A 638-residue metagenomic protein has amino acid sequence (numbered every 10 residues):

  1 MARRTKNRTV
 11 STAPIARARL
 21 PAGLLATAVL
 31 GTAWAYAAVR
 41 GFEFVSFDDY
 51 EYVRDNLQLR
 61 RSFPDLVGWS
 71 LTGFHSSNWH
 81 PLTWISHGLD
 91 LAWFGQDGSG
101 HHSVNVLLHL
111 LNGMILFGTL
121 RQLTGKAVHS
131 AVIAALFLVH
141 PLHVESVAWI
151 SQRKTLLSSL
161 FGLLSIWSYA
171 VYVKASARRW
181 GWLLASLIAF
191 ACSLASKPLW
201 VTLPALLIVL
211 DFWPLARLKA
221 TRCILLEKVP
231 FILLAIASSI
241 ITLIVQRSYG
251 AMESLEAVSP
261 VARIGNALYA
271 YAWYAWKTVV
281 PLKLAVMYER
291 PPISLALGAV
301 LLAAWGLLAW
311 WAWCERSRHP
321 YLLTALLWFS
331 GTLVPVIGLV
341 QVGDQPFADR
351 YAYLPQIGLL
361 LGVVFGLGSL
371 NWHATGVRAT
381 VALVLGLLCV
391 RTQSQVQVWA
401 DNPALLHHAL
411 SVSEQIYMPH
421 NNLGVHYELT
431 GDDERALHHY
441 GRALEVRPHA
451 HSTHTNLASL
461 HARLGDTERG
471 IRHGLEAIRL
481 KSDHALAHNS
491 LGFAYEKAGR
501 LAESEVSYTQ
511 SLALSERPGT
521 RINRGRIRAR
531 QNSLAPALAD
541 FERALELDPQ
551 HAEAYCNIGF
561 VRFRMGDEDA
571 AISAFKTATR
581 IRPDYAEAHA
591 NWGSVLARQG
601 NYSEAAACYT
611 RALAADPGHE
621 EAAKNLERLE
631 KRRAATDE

Functional and structural regions predicted by a protein language model:
A2-D466, R472, R479, L486 (+1 more regions): Polytopic membrane enzymes that build or remodel cell-surface glycoconjugates and lipids
V412, V446, L480, A513-L514 (+3 more regions): Structural marker of alpha-solenoid helical repeat scaffolds
M418-E428, S452-A462, L486-K497, G519-R530 (+3 more regions): Conserved alpha-helical positions within TPR/SEL1-like repeat arrays
R598, A606-T610, A614-E638: Terminal, low-structured helical/coil segments at or just beyond the last alpha-helical repeat
